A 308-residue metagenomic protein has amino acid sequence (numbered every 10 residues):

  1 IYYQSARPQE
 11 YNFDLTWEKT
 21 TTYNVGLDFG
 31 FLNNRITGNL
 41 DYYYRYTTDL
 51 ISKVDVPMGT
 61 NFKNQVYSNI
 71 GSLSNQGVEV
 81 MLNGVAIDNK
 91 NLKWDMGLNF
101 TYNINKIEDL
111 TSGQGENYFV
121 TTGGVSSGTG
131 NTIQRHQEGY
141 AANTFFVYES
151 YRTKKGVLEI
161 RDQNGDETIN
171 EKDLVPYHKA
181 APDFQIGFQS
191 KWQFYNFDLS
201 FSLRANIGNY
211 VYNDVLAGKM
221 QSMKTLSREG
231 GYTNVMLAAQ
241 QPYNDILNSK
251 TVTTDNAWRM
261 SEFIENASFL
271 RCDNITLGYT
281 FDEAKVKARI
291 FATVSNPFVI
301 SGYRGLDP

Functional and structural regions predicted by a protein language model:
I1-E10, M58-V66, N117-G130, K155-G156 (+3 more regions): Surface-exposed loop/turn segments flanking beta-strands in extracellular/periplasmic regions
I1-E18, T37, D41-L73: Solvent-exposed loop/turn elements at secondary-structure boundaries
Y2-G30, T37, V125-S202, D245-D282: Outer-membrane beta-barrel transmembrane strand signature
Y23-F31, I36-Y44, V78-A86, W94-Y102 (+4 more regions): Membrane-embedded beta-strands that build the outer-membrane beta-barrel scaffold
T37-Y43, S52-V56, K93-G97, T111-G115 (+3 more regions): Composition- and surface-driven signal marking solvent-exposed, interaction-prone regions in large proteins
L50-V54, Y102-T122, G208-M236, I300-P308: Outer-membrane beta-barrel and related beta-rich outer-membrane complex signature in Gram-negative bacteria
S68-G71, V85-A180, S295, G302-G305: Conserved small-residue
N206-R289, T293-S295: Extracytoplasmic gating/loop element in the C-terminal half of outer-membrane beta-barrel translocons and assembly
